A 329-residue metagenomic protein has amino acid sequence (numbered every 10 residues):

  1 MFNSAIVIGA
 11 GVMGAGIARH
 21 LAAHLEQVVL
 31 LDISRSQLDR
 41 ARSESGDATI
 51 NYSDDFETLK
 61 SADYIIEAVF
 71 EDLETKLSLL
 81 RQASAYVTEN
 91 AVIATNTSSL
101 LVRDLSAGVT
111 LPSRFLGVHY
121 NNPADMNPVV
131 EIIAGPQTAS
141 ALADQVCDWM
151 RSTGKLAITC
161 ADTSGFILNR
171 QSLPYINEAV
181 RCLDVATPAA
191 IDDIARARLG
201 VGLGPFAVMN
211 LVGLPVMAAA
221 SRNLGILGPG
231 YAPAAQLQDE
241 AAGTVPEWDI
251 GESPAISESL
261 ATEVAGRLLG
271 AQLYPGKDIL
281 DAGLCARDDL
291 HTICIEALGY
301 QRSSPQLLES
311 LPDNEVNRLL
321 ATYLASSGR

Functional and structural regions predicted by a protein language model:
M1-R329: N-terminal glycine-rich phosphate-binding loop for ADP-containing cofactors
